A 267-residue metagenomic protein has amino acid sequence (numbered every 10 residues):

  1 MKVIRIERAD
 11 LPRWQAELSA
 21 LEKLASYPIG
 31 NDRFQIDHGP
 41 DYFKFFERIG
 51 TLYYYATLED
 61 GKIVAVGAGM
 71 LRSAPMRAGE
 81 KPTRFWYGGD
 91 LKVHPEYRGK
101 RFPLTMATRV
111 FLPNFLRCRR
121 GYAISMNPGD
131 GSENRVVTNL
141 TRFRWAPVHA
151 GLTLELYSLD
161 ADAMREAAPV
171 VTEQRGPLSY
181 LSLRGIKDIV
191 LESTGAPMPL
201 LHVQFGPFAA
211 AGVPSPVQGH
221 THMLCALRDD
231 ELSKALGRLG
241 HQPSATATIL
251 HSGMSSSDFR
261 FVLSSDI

Functional and structural regions predicted by a protein language model:
M1-F43, G50, Y54-L58, Y87 (+1 more regions): Short amphipathic alpha-helix that is part of the acyltransferase structural core
D41-F45, Y53-Y54, R72-G79, F111-P113: Catalytic micro-motifs at enzyme active sites that drive phosphoryl/nucleotidyl and oxygen chemistry
Y54-A56, K62-R72, Y87: Conserved beta-strand in the GNAT
A74-G88, A196-P199: A conserved beta-turn-beta hairpin within the catalytic core of GNAT-like acetyltransferases that forms part
G88, G99-F111: Glycine-rich acyl-CoA binding loop
L91-V93: Hydrophobic adenine-recognition pocket in adenosine-nucleotide-binding enzymes
P95-K100, L112-R119, D130-S132, T138-I267: Intrinsically disordered, low-complexity, positively biased terminal segments
G121-M126: Conserved hydrophobic beta-strand within the GNAT/NAT acetyltransferase core sheet that lines the active-site cleft
